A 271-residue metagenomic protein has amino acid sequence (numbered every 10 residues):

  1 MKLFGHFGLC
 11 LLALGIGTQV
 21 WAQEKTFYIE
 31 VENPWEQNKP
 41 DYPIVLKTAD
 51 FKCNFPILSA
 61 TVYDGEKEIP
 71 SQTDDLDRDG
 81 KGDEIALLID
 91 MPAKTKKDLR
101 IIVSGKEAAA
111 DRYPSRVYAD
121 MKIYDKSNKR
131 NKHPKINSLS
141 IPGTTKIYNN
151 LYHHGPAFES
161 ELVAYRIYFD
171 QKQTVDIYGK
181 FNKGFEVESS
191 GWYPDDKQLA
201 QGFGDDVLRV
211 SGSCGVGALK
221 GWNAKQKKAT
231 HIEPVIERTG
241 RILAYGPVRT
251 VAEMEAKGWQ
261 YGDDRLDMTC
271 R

Functional and structural regions predicted by a protein language model:
M1-K25: Bacterial Sec-dependent N-terminal signal peptides
Q23-K146, H153-G155: Alpha-mannosidase-like glycoside hydrolase catalytic domains involved in N-glycan trimming, generalizing to other
P70-R78, N149, P156-F158, P234-Y245: Short, exposed beta-strand/loop patches in secreted or surface proteins that constitute
A110, V117-K122, I147, Y193 (+3 more regions): Sequence-level preference for short, compositionally simple segments enriched in small aliphatic or small polar residues
R166-Y168: Segments forming glycine/polar-rich beta-alpha architectures that bind adenosine-containing cofactors
Q171-E188: Short, surface-exposed, low-complexity cationic segments
Q198-R271: Extended, loop-rich substrate-binding clefts of extracytoplasmic carbohydrate-active enzymes
